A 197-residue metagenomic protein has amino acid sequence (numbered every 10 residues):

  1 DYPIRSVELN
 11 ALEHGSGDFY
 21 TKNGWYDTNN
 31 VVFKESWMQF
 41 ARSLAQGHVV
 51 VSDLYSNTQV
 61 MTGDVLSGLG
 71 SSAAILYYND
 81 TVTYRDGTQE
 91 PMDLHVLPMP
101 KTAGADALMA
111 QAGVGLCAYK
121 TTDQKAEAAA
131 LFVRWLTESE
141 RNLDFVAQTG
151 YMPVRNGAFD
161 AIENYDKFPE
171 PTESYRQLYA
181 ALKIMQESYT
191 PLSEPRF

Functional and structural regions predicted by a protein language model:
D1-W25, V65: Extracytoplasmic/periplasmic solute-binding protein
P3, V7, F33-F40, S56 (+4 more regions): Stable alpha-helical elements in mature extracytoplasmic
S16-Y26, M61, Q111-L116, Q186: Flexible glycine/proline-enriched surface loops and loop-helix/loop-strand junctions
K22-D53: Glycine-centered hinge/linker elements that transmit conformational signals in sensory and ligand-binding systems
A41, A45-Q46, Y84-M152: Extracytoplasmic/periplasmic substrate-recognition and gating elements
A45, L54-G68: Short helices/loops that flank or line small-molecule/ion binding pockets
L66-S71, Y77-Y78: Paired acidic/hydrophobic, glycine-rich loop segments that form the ligand-binding mouth/hinge of periplasmic-binding
A110, E173-F197: C-terminal capping/gating helix-and-loop segments adjacent to ligand/active sites or protein-protein/ligand interfaces
